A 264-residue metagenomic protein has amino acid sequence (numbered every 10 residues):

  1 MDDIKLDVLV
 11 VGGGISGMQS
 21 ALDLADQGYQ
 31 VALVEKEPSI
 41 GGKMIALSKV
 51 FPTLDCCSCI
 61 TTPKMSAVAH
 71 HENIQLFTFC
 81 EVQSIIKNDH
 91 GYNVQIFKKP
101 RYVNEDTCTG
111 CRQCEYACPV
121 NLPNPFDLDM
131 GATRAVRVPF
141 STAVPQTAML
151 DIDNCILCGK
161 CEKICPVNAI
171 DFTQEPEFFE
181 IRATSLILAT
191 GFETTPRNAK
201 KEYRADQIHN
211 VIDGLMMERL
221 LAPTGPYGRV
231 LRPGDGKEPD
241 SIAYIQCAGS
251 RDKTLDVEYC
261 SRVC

Functional and structural regions predicted by a protein language model:
M1-D3, V68-H70, I86, C158 (+2 more regions): Solvent-exposed alpha-helices and their adjacent loops that cap or buttress functional pockets in soluble metabolic
D2-S16, S241-I245, G249, T254: Beta1/beta-strand and adjacent pyrophosphate-binding region of the FAD-binding site in flavoprotein oxidoreductases
V8-V31: N-terminal Rossmann-like FAD-binding beta1-loop-alpha1 element of flavoenzymes
V10, L33, G131-R134, Y244-Q246: Structural beta-sheet core signal
D26, I60-P63, H70-H71: N-terminal FAD cofactor-binding segment of flavoenzymes
Q30, N73-Q75, N210: Conserved beta-strand segments of alpha/beta enzyme cores
E37-P63, F77-T107, Y116-K163, V167-I212: Non-heme iron-sulfur electron-transfer modules
I208-V211, P223, G228-C264: Predominantly flavin-linked oxidoreductase catalytic cores and closely associated redox partners
